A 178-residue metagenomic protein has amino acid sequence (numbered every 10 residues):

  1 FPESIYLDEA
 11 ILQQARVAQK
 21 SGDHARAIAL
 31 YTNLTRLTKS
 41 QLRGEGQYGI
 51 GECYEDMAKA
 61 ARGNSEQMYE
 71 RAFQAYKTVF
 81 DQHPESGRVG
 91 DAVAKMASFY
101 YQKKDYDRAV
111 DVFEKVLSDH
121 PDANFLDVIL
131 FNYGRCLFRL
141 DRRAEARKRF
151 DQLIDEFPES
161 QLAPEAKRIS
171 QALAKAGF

Functional and structural regions predicted by a protein language model:
F1-F178: Acidic, polar-rich low-complexity tracts and alpha-helical solenoid repeat scaffolds
